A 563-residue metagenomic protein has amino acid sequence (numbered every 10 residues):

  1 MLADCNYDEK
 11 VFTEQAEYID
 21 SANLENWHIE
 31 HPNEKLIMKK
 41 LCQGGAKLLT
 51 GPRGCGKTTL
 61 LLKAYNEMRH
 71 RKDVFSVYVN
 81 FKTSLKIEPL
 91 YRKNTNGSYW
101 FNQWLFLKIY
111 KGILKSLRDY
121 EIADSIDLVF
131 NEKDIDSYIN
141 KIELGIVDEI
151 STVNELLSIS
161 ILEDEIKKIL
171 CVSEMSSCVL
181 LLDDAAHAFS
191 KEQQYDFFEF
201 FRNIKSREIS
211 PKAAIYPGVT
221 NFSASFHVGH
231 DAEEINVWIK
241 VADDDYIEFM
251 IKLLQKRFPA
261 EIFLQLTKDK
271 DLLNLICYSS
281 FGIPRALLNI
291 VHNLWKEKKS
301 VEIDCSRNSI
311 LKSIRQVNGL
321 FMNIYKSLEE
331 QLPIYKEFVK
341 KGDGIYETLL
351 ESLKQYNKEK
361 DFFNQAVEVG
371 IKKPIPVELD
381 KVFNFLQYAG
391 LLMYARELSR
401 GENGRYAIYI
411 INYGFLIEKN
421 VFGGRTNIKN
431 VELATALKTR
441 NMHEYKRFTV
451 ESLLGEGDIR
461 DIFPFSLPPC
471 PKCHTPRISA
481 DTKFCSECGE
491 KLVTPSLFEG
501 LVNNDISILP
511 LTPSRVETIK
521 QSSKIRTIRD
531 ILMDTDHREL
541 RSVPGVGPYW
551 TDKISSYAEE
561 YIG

Functional and structural regions predicted by a protein language model:
M1-K47, P52, E67-D73: A short, basic N-terminal segment
G45-S176, P217, V228: P-loop NTPase nucleotide-binding core
I159-L181, A185-S279, T435, G455-E456: The catalytic "switch" region of P-loop NTPases
H292-D380: Winged-helix-like regulatory helical subdomains adjacent to P-loop NTPase cores
I408-D458: Short, amphipathic alpha-helical interaction segments positioned at domain boundaries
A480-L492: Cysteine-rich micro-motifs
I519-V543: A short amphipathic alpha-helix within small helical-bundle interaction modules
